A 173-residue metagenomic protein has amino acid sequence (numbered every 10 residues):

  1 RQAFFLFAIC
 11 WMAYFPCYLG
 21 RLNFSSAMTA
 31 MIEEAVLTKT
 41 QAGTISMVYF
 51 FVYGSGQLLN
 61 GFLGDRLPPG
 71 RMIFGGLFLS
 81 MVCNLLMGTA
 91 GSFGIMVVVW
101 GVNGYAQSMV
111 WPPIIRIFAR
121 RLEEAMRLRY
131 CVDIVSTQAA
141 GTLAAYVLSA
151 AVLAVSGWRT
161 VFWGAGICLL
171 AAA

Functional and structural regions predicted by a protein language model:
L6-K39: Extracytoplasmic
Y18, L22, G88, G104-P112 (+1 more regions): Small-residue-rich segments within alpha-helical transmembrane domains of MFS-like 12-TM solute carriers
L22, F50-L58, T142-L143: Residue-level signature of mid-helix packing/kink "hotspots" within the transmembrane helices of 12-pass Major
M31-I32, L63-G64, A151-S156: Interfacial helix-cap and linker-helix signal at transmembrane-aqueous boundaries of multi-pass secondary transporters
S55-G91: Conserved MFS/SLC helix-loop-helix module at the cytosolic interface between two early adjacent transmembrane helices
S92-W100: Short hydrophobic/alpha-helical segments at membrane-entry points of transmembrane helices in Major Facilitator
V99-Q138: Cytoplasmic helix-loop-helix junction between adjacent transmembrane helices in 12-TM secondary transporters
I134-A173: Helix-loop-helix hairpin linking two adjacent transmembrane segments in secondary transporters
